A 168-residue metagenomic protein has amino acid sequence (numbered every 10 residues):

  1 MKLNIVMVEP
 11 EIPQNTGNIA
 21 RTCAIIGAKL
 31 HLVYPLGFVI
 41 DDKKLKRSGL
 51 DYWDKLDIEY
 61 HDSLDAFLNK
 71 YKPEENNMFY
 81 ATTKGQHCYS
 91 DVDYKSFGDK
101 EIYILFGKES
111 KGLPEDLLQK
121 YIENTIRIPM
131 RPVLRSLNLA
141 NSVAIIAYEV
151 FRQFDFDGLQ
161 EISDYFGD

Functional and structural regions predicted by a protein language model:
M1-D168: Post-transcriptional modification and biogenesis factors for structured RNAs of the translation apparatus
